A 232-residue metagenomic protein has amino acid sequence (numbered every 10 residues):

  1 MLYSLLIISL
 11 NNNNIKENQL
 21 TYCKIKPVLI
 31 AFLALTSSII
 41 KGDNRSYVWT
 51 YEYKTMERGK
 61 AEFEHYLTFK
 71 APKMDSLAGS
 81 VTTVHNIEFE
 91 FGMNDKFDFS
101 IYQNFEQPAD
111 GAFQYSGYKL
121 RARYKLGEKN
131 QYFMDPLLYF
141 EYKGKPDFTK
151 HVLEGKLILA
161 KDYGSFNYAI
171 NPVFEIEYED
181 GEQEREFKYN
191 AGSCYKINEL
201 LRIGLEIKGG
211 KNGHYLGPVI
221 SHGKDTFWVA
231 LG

Functional and structural regions predicted by a protein language model:
L2-Y3, K24-A31: Sec-dependent signal peptide recognition, specifically the positively charged N-region followed immediately by
Y3, N11-N14, N18, Y22: Intrinsic-disorder-associated, low-complexity terminal segments enriched in Asp/Asn/His/Tyr and depleted of Lys/Arg
L5-L10, D43-R45: Low-complexity, intrinsically disordered short segments enriched for Gly/Pro and polybasic residues
G42-G232: Transmembrane beta-barrel domains of Gram-negative outer membranes and organellar outer membranes
